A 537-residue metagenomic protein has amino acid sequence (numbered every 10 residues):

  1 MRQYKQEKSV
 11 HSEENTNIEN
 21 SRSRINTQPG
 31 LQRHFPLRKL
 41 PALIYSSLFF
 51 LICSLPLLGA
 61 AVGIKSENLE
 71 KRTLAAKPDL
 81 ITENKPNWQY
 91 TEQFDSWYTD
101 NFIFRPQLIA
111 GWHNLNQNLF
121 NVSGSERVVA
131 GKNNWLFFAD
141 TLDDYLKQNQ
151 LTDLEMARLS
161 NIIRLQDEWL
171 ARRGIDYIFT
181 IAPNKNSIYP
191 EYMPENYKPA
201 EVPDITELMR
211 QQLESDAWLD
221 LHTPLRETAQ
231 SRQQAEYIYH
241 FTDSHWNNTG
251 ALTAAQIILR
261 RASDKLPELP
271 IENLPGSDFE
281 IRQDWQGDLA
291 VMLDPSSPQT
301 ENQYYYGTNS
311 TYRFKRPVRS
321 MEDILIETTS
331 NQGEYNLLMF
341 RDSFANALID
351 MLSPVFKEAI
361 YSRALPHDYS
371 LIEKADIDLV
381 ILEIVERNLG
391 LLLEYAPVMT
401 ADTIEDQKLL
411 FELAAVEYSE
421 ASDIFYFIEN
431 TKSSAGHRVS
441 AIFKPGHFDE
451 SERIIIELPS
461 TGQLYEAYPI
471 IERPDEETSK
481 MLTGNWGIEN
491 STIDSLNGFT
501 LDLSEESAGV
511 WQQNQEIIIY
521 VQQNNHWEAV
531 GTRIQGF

Functional and structural regions predicted by a protein language model:
R2-F537: Extracellular glycan-modifying ectodomains
